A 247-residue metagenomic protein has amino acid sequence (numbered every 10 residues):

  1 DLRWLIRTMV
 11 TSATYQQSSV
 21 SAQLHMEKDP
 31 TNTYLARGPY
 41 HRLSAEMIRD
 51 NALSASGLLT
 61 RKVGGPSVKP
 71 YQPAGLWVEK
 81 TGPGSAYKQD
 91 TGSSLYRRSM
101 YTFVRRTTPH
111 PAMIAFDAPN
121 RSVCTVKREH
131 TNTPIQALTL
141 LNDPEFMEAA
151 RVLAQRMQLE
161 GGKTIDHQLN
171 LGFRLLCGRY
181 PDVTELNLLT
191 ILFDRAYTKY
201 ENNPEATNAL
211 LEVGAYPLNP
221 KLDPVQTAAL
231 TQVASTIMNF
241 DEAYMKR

Functional and structural regions predicted by a protein language model:
R3-T11: Beta-strand segments within the central parallel beta-sheet cores of soluble alpha/beta enzyme folds
R3-W4, Q16-Q168, Y216-R247: An acidic, gly/pro-interrupted, aromatic-rich
V10, T14-Y15, L53, R174 (+2 more regions): Amphipathic alpha-helical core segments of compact helical bundles
Q158-L230: C-terminal structured "cap/appendage" subdomains that terminate the fold
